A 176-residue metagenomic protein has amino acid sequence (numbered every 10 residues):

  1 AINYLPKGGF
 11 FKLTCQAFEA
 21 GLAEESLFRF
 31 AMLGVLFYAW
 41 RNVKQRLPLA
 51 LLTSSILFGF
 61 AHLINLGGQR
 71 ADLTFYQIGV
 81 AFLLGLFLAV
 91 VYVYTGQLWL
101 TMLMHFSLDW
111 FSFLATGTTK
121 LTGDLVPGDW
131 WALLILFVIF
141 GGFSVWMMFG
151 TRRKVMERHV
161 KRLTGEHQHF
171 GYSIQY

Functional and structural regions predicted by a protein language model:
A1, S55-I64, F106-T118: Aromatic-anchored segments of alpha-helical transmembrane domains
I2-F11, W40-Q45: Helix-boundary and loop/linker segments of multi-pass membrane transporters
F10, L63-G79: Interfacial helix-loop-helix junctions of multi-pass membrane proteins
T14, F18, L22, L52-I56 (+5 more regions): Residue-level signature of the transmembrane alpha-helical core of multi-pass small-molecule transporters
A23-T53, R70, V90-Q97: Membrane-interface helix/loop boundary segments of multi-pass membrane proteins
P48, L52-S55, V93-S107, L163 (+1 more regions): Functional transmembrane helices that form membrane-embedded active or gating regions
L73-W130: Functionally important transmembrane alpha-helices
F106-Y176: C-terminal membrane module of polytopic membrane proteins
